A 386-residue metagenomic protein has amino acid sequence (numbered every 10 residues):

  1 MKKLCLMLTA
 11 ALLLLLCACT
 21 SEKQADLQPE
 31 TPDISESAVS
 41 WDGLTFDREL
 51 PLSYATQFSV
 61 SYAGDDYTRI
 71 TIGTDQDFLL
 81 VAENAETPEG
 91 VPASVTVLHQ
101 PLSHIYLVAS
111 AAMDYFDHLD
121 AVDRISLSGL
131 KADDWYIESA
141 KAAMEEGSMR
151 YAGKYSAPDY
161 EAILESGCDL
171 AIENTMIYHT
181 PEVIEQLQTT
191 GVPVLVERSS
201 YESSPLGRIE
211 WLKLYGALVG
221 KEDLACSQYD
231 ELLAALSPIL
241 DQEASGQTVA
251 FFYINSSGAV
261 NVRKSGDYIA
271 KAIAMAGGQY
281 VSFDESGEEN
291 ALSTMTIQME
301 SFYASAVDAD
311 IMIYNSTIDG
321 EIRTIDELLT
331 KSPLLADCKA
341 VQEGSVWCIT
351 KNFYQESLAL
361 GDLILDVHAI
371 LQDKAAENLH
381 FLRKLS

Functional and structural regions predicted by a protein language model:
L4-E22: Sec-dependent N-terminal signal peptides of Gram-positive bacterial secreted proteins and lipoproteins
C19-M113, L224-F251, A375-S386: Bacterial Sec-exported substrate-binding components of ABC uptake systems
T68-T74, F78-L164, L170-I177: A short, structured surface patch at a secondary-structure boundary
H99, G153-P158, N174-P181, E202-I209 (+7 more regions): Soluble non-cytosolic domains of exported or imported proteins
S103, S110-M113, S128-S139, H179-E182 (+2 more regions): Extracytoplasmic ligand-binding site segments that recognize negatively charged/polar headgroups
H104-L107, R124-S128, L170-N174, V194-R198 (+5 more regions): Structural recognition of the beta-strand scaffold that forms the well-ordered cores of secreted hydrolase catalytic
E202-D230, I311-S386: Structured C-terminal subdomain patch of bacterial secreted/periplasmic proteins
D241-R323: Flexible, glycine-rich surface segments
